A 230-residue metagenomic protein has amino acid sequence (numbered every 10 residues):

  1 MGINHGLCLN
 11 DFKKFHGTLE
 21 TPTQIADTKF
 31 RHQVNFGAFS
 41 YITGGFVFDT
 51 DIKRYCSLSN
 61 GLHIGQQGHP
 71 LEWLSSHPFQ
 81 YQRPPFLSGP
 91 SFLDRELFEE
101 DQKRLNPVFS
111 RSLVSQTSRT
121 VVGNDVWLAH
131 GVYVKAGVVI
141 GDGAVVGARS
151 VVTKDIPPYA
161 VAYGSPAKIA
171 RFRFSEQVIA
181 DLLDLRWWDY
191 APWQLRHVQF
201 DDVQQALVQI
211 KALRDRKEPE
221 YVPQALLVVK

Functional and structural regions predicted by a protein language model:
I3-V138: Flexible, glycine/small-residue-enriched loop-and-beta-strand segment within the central core of proteins
C8, H77-V134, P166-K230: C-terminal segments of enzyme domains that contribute to small-molecule binding surfaces
V34, T50, V138, R149-S150 (+2 more regions): Short beta-to-alpha loop/turn elements within the nucleotide-binding domains of ABC transporters
G68-H69, I156, F172-R173: Conserved catalytic-core motifs of eukaryotic protein kinase domains, centered on the activation segment
W127, V145, S150-V151: A generic "structured core" feature
H130, A148, P158: Catalytic-loop Lys-Pro-X-Asn motif of eukaryotic-like protein kinases
G141-A144, P157-Y159: Conserved catalytic segment of ABC-fold P-loop ATPases
A162: Conserved active-site beta-strand element of glycosyltransferases/polysaccharide synthases
